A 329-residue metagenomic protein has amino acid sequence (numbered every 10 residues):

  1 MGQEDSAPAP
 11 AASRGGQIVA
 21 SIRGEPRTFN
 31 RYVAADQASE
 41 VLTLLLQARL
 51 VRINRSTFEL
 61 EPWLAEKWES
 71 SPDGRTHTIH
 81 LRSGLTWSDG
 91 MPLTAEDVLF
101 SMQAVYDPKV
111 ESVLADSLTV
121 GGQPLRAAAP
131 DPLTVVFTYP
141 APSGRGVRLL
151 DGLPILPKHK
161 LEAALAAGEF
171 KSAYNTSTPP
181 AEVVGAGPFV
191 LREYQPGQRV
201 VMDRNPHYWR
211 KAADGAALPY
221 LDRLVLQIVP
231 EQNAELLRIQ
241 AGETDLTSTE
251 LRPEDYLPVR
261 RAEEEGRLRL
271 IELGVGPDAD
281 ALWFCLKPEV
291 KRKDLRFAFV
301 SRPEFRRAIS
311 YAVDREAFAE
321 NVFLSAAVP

Functional and structural regions predicted by a protein language model:
M1-P10, R52, S56, E69 (+6 more regions): Extracytoplasmic/periplasmic ligand-capture domains
R14-I18: Short structural boundary motif marking the start of a folded domain
V19, E59-E61, T76-T78, T134-V136 (+1 more regions): General beta-strand recognition
S21-P72, Q103, E182-V184: N-terminal lobe/hinge region of extracytoplasmic solute-binding protein
I22, I79-L81, Y139: A short glycine/threonine-centered beta-strand motif
G24-V41, L64, M91, G146-L156 (+3 more regions): A structural "hinge/loop" feature
Q47-L50, K171-T176: Short Pro/Gly-enriched beta-strand edge/turn motifs at strand-loop
A115-A167, Q195: Surface-exposed binding/hinge segments that line and control ligand-binding clefts or catalytic entry sites
